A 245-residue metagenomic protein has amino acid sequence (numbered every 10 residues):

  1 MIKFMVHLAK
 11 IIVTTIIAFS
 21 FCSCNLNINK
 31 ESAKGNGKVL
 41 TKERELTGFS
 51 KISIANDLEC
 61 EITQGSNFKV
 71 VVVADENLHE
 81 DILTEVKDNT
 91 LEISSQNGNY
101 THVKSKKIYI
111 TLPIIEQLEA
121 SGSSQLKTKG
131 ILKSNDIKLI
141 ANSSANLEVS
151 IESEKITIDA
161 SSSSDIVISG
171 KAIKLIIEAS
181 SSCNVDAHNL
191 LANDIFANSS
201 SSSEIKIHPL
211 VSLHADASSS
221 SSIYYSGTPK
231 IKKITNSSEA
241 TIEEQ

Functional and structural regions predicted by a protein language model:
I2-H79, T90, S94-Y109, K127 (+1 more regions): Short acidic/polar N-terminal linker immediately downstream of export determinants
K42-E43, S50-I62, K107-I110, I115-Q245: Extended, compositionally simple hydrophobic/Ser/Thr-rich segments that build repetitive fibrous architectures
K87, S94, A120-S121: Hydrophobic alpha-helical segments and helix pairs
